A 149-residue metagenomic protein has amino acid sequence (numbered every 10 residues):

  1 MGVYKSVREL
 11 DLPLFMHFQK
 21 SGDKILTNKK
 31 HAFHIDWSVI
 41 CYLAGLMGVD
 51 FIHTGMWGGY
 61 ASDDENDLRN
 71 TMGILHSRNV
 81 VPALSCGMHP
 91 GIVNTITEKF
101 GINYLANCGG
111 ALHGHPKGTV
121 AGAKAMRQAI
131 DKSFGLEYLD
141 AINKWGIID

Functional and structural regions predicted by a protein language model:
M1-C108, A121, A125: Catalytic alpha/beta core domains of metabolic enzymes, predominantly
A111-H115: A short, acidic, flexible beta-alpha connecting loop/helix-capping segment that sits on the rim of active
G118-D149: Extended, intrinsically disordered, low-complexity segments
